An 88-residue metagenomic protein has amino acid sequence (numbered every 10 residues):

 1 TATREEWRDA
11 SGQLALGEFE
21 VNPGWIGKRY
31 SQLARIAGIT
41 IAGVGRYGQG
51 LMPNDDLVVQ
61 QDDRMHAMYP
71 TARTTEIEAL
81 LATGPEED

Functional and structural regions predicted by a protein language model:
T1-A10: Anionic-ligand-binding alpha/beta catalytic cores of soluble enzymes and soluble regulatory domains that recognize
S11-E20: Short glycine-/aliphatic-rich beta-strand segments at the starts of folded cytosolic domains
V21-D88: Cytosolic Rossmann-like ligand/nucleotide-binding regulatory domains
